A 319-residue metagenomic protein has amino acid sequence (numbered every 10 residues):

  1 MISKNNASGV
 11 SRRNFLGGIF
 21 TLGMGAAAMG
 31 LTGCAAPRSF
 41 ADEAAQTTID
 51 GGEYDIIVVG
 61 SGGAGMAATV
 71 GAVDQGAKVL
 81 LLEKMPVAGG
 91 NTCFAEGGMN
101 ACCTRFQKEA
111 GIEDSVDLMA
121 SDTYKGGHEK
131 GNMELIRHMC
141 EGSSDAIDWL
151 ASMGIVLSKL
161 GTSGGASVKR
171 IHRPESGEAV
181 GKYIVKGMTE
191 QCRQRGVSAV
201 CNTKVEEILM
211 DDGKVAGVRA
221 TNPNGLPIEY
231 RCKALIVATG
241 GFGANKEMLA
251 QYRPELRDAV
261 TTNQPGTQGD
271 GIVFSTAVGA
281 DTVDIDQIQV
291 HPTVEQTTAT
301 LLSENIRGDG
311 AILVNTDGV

Functional and structural regions predicted by a protein language model:
M1-N14, F20-M29, R38: N-terminal secretory signal peptides
I2-N6, G17-F20, K78, K84-S198 (+2 more regions): Conserved N-terminal/central alpha/beta ligand/cofactor-binding core
D50-G62: Beta1/beta-strand and adjacent pyrophosphate-binding region of the FAD-binding site in flavoprotein oxidoreductases
G65: N-terminal Rossmann-fold NAD(P) dinucleotide-binding loop
L209-E229: Conserved beta-strand-loop-beta-strand element in the redox core of flavoprotein oxidoreductases
L226, Y230-E295, T300: Glycine-rich loop(s) and the adjacent beta-strand/alpha-helix scaffold that form part
E295-V319: FAD cofactor-binding and catalytic pocket of flavoenzymes
